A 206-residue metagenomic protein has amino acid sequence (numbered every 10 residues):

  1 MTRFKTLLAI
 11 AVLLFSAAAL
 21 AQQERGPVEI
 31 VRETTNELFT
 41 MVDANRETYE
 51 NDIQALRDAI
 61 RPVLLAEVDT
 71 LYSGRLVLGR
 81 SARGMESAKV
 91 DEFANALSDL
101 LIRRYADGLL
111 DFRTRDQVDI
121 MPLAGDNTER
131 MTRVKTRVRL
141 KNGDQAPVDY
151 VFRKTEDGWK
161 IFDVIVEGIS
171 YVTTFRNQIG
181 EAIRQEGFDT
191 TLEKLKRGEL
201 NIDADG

Functional and structural regions predicted by a protein language model:
M1-L8: Bacterial N-terminal signal peptides that target proteins for export
L8-L14: Hydrophobic helical h-region of N-terminal Sec-dependent signal peptides in bacterial secretory/periplasmic proteins
S16-A18: N-terminal signal peptide c-region/cleavage motif recognized by signal peptidases
E24-Y105: Early exported N-terminus immediately downstream of N-terminal targeting peptides
G26, T40, A44-E47, N51 (+8 more regions): Surface-exposed, polar/charged faces of alpha-helical domains in mature secreted/periplasmic/lumenal proteins
N95, R103-A146, G198-G206: Surface-exposed, charged secondary-structure patches
Q145-T173: Short beta-strand edge/turn micro-motifs at domain boundaries
D163-G206: Low-complexity, intrinsically disordered terminal/linker segments enriched in charged and Gly/Pro repeats
